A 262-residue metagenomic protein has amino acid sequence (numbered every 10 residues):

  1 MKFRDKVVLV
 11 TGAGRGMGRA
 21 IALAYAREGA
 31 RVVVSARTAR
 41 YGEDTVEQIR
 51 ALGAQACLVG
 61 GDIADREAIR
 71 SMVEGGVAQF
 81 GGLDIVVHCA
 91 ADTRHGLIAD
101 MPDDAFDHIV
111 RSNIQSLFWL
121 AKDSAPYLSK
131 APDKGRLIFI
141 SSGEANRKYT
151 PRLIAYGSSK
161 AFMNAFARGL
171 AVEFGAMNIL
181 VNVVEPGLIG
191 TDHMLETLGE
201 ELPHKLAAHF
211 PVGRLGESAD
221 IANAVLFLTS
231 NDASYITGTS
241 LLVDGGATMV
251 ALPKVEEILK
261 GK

Functional and structural regions predicted by a protein language model:
G12-G16, T38: Conserved glycine-rich cofactor-binding loop
L97-I98, A105-V110, L206: Substrate-binding pocket helix/loop in short-chain dehydrogenase/reductase
P126, V172-E173, S234: Alpha-helical segment proximal to the catalytic Tyr-Lys
I138-F162, A167-A176: Catalytic loop of short-chain dehydrogenase/reductase
G175, L180, I236-G238: Short, small/polar-rich loop/turn modules that mediate ligand/substrate recognition or access, typified
F210-I221: A conserved structural motif in NAD(P)-dependent oxidoreductases
L226, T237-K262: Short C-terminal tail/terminal secondary-structure segment of NAD(P)H-dependent dehydrogenase/reductase domains
